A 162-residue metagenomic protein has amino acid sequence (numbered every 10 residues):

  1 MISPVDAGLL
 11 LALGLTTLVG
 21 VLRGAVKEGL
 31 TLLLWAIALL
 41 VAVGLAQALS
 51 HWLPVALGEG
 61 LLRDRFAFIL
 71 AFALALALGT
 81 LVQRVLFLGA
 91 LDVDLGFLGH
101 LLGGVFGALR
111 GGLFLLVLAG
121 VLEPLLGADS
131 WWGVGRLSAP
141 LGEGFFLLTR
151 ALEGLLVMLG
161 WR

Functional and structural regions predicted by a protein language model:
M1-R162: Alpha-helical transmembrane segments and their juxtamembrane interface "caps" in small multi-pass membrane proteins
